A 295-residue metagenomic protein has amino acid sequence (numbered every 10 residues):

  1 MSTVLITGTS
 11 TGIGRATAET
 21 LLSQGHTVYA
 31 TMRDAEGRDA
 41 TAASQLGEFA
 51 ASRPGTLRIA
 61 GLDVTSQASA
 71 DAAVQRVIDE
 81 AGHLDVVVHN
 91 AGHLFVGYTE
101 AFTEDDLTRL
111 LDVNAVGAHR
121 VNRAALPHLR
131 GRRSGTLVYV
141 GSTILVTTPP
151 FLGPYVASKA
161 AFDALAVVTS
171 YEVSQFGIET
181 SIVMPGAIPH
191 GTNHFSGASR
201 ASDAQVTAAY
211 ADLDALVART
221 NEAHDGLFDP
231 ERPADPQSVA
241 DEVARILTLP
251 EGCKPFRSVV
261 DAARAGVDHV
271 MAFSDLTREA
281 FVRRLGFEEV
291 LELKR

Functional and structural regions predicted by a protein language model:
S2, H83-L84, L129-T143, F176-E179: Active-site loop of short-chain dehydrogenase/reductase
S10-T11: Conserved glycine-rich cofactor-binding loop
G37, G61-A72, E104: The beta1-alpha1 cofactor-binding region of Rossmann-like NAD(H)/NADP(H)-dependent oxidoreductases
P54-T56, R76-H89, F95: A glycine-rich helix->loop->beta "capping" turn within Rossmann-like NAD(P)(H)-dependent oxidoreductase domains
Y98-T99, D106-T108: Substrate-binding pocket helix/loop in short-chain dehydrogenase/reductase
N122, S158-A161: Active-site helix of classical SDR
Q175-K254: SDR active-site lid
